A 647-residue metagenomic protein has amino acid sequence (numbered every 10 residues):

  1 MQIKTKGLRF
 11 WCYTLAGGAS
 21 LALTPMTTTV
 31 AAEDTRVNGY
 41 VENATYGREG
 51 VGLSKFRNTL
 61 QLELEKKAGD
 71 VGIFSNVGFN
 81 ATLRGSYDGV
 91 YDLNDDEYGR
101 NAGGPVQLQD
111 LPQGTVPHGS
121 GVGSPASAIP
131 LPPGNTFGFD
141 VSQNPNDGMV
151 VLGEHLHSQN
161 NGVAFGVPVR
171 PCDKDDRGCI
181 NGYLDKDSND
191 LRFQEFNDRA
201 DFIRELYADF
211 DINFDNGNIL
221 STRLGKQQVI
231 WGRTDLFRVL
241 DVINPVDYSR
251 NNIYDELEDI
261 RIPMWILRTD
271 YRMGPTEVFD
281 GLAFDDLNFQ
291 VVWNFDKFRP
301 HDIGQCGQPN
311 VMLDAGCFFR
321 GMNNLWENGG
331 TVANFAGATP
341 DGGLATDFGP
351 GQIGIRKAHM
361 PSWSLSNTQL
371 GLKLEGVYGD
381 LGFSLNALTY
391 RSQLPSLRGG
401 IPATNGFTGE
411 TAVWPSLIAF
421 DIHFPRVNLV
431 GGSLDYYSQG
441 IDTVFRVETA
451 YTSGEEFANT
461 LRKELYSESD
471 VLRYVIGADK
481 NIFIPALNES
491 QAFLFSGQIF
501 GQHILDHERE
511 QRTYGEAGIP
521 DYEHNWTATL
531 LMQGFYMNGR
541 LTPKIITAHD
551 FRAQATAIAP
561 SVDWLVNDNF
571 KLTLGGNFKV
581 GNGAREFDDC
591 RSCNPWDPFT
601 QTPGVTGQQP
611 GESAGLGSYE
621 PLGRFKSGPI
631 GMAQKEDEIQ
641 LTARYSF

Functional and structural regions predicted by a protein language model:
T27-V37, G50, L64-F79, D209-T222 (+8 more regions): Short loop/turn motifs that connect adjacent beta-strands in outer-membrane beta-barrel proteins
G39, F79-A81, T222-L224, T269 (+9 more regions): Membrane-embedded beta-strand positions of outer-membrane beta-barrel proteins
N43-G47, L83-L93, K226-I230, M273 (+10 more regions): Transmembrane beta-strands of outer-membrane beta-barrel pores
T45, G52-L60, R199-R204, R261-W265 (+6 more regions): Residues that define the transmembrane beta-barrel architecture of outer-membrane proteins
L60-K66, A81, E205-F210, L267-Y271 (+9 more regions): Residues on the lipid-exposed face of transmembrane beta-strands in outer-membrane beta-barrel proteins
G78-N80, R84-G89, D95-M312, N577-A584: Outer membrane beta-barrel
E258-F495, G501-H503, E508, A517-P520: Signature for the C-terminal beta-barrel architecture of outer-membrane proteins
W596-F647: Outer-membrane beta-barrel "beta-signal"
